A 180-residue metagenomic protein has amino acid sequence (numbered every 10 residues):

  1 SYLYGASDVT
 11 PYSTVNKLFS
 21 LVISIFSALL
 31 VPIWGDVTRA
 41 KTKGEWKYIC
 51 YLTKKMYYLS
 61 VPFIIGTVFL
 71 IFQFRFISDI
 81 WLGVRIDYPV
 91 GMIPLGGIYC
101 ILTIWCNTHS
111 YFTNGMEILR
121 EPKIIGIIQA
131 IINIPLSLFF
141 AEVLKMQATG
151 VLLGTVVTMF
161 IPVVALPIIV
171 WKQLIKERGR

Functional and structural regions predicted by a protein language model:
A6-T10, W46, I71-I101, K145 (+1 more regions): Interfacial segments at transmembrane-helix termini and the short loops linking adjacent helices
D8-F26, F160: Alpha-helical transmembrane segments of polytopic membrane transporters and translocases
D8-P11, D36-K54: Hydrophobic, small-residue-rich membrane helices and short re-entrant helix-turn-helix hairpins that build
S13-N16, S60, G96, C100 (+2 more regions): Residue-level recognition of transmembrane alpha-helices in multi-pass small-molecule transporters/permeases
I23-K43, F112-G115: Helix-loop junctions and terminal segments of transmembrane helices in multi-pass membrane transport/translocation
E45-T67, V170: Membrane-water interface segments that mark the loop-to-transmembrane alpha-helix transition
F74, V90, E117-R120, A130-V164 (+3 more regions): Membrane-interface helix-loop junctions in multi-pass transport and translocation proteins
I98-I128: Membrane-interface junctions at transmembrane-helix termini in multi-pass inner-membrane proteins
